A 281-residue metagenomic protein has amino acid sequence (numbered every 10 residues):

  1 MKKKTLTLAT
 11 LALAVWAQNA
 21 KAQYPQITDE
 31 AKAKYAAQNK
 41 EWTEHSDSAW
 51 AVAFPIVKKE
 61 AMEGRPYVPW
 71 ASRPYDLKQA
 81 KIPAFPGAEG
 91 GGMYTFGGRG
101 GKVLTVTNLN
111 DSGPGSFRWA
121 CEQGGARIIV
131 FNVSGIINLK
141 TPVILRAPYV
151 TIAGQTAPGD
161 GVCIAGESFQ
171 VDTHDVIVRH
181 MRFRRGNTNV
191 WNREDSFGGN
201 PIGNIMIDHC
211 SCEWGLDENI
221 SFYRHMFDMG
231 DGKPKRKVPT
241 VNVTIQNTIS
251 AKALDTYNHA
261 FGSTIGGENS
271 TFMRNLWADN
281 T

Functional and structural regions predicted by a protein language model:
K2-T7, K21-N110, P114-I128: Extracellular "leader-to-stem" segments immediately downstream of a signal peptide or signal-anchor in secreted/lumenal
L11-N19: Hydrophobic h-region of N-terminal signal peptides that target proteins for export in Gram-negative bacteria
L109, N132-S134, G215, Y223: Active-site-proximal beta-strand/loop segments in catalytic clefts of secreted hydrolases
N110, S134-I136, T156-P158: Acidic glycine-/aspartate-rich tracts in secreted/extracellular proteins
F117-G125, I136-A153, V162-R179, R185-I202: Extracellular beta-strand-rich solenoid/capping regions of secreted or surface-exposed proteins that bind or remodel
R118, V190-N192, E218-Y223, Y257: Short, solvent-exposed loop/turn and secondary-structure capping segments
Y149, G154, P158, H174-R185 (+4 more regions): Right-handed parallel beta-helix
